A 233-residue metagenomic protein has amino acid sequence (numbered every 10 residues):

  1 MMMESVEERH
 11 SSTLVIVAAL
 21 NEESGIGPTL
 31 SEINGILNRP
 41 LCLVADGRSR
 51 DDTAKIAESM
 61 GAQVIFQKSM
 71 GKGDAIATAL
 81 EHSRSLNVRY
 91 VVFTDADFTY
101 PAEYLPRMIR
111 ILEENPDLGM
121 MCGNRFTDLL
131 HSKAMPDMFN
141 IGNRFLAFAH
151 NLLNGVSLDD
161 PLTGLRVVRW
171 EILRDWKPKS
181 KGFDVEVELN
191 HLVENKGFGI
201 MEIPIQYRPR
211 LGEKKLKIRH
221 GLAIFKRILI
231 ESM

Functional and structural regions predicted by a protein language model:
M1-S12, L153-G155, P178-M233: Hydrophobic helical membrane-anchoring modules
V17, P40-R48: Short beta-strand/loop segment that forms part of the nucleotide-sugar
N21-G35: Short, well-formed alpha-helical segments that are part of the catalytic scaffolds of diverse glycosyltransferases
E22-G25, S49, K72, P101: Donor nucleotide-sugar binding loop of glycosyltransferases
S24-P28, D51-M60: Acidic helix N-cap motif at the loop->helix transition within catalytic regions of sugar-transfer enzymes
D46-A54, F98: A conserved acidic beta->alpha catalytic loop
K68-H82, Y90, A102-F183, P209-R219 (+1 more regions): Acceptor/aglycone-binding surface of glycosyltransferases and processive sugar-polymer synthases
V88-T99: Short beta-strand-to-loop acidic/aromatic patch adjacent to the donor-nucleotide binding site
